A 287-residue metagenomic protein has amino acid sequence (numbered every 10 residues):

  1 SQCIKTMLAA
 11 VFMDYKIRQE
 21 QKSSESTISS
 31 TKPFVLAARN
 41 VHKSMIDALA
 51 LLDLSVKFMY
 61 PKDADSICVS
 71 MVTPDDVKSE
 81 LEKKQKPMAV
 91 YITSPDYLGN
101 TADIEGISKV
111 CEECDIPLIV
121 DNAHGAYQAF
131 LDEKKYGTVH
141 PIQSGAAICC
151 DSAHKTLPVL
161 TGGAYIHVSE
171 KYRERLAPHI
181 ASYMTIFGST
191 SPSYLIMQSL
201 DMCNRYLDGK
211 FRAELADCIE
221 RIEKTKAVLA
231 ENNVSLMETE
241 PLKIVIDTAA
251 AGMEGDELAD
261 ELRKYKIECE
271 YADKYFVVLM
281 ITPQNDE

Functional and structural regions predicted by a protein language model:
S1-E20, I28-S235, T248: Conserved PLP-enzyme active-site core in the AAT-like
A227-E287: Conserved C-terminal alpha-helix-loop-beta "cap" of PLP-dependent enzymes that closes/shapes the active-site mouth
